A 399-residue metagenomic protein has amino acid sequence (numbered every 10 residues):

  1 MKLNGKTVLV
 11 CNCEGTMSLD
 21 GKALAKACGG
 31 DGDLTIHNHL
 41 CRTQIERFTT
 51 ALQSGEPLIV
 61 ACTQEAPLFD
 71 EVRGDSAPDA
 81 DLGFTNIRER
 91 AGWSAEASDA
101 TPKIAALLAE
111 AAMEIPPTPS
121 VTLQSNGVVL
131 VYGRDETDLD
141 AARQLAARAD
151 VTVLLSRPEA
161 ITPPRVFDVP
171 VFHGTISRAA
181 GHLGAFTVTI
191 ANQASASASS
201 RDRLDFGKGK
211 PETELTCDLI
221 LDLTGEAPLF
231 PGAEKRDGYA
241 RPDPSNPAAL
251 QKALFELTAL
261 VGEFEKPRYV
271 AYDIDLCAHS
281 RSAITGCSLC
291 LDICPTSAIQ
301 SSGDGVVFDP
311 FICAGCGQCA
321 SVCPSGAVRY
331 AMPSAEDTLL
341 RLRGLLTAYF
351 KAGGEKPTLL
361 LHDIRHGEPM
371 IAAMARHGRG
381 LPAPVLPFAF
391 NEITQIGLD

Functional and structural regions predicted by a protein language model:
M1-I293, S297, F350-K351, E355-A372: Ferredoxin-type iron-sulfur electron-transfer modules and their immediate structural context
K2-L3, Q124, D275, Q318-L398: Flanking helices and flexible, charged tails adjoining ferredoxin-like Fe-S electron-transfer domains in multi-subunit
T122, S302-D304, F308, L342-L345: Hydrophobic transmembrane alpha-helix bundles
L257, I274, G303, L381-P382: General secondary-structure edge motif
F264-E336: Cys/His-rich short segments
